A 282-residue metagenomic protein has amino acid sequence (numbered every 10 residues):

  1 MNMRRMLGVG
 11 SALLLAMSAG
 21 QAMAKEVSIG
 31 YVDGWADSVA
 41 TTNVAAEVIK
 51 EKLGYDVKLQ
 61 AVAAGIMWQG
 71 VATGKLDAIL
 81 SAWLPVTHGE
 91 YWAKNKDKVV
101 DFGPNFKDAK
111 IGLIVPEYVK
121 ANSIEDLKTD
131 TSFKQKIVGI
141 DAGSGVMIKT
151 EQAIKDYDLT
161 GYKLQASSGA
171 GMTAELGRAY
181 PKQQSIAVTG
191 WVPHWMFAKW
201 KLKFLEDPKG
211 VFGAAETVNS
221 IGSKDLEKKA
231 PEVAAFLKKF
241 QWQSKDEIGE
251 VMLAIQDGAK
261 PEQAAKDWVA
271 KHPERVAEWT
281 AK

Functional and structural regions predicted by a protein language model:
M1-M23: Gram-negative bacterial Sec-dependent N-terminal signal peptides
E26-N43, A64: Extracytoplasmic "Venus flytrap"
W35-A36, K58-G70, L164-E175: Short helix-initiation/N-cap motifs at beta->coil->alpha
A45-G54, T131-L164, A270: Ligand-binding cleft/hinge of the Venus flytrap
L80-N95, R178-K203: A ligand-binding cleft/hinge motif common to bilobed small-molecule-binding domains
K96-G143: A conserved helix-loop-strand patch within extracytoplasmic ligand-binding domains of the periplasmic binding
K110-K120, E216-A230: A bilobed periplasmic-binding-protein/Venus flytrap-type ligand-binding module shared by bacterial periplasmic
S244-K282: C-terminal functional modules
